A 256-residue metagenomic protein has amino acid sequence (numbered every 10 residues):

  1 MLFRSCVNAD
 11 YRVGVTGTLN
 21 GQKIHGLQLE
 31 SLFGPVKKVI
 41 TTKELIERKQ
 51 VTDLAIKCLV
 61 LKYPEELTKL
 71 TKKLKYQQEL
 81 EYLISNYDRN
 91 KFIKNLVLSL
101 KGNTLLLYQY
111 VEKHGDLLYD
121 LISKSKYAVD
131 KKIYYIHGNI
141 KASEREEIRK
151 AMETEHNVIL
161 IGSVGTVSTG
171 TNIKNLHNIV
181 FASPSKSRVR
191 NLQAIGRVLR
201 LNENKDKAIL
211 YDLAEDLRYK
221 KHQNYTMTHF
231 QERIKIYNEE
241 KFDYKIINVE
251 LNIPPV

Functional and structural regions predicted by a protein language model:
M1-K57, Y237: Post-DEXD/H (motif II) to motif III coupling segment of the RecA-like Helicase ATP-binding lobe
F3-A9, K174, V198-K205: Short, conserved loop/helix-junction motifs that constitute active-site signature segments in enzyme catalytic cores
V15-L19, Q109-V111, G162-G165: A short beta-strand-to-loop transition that corresponds to the Sensor-1 phosphate-sensing loop of AAA+ P-loop ATPases
T68-Q109, K113-K124: Conserved interdomain hinge at the start of the Helicase C-terminal
L105, H114-L117, Y127-S168: Conserved helicase ATPase core of P-loop NTP-dependent helicases/translocases
L160-G162, T169-P184, Q193, K207-D212: A short beta-strand element within the Helicase C-terminal
R197-Q231: Conserved segment of the helicase C-terminal RecA-like domain
I209, Q223-V256: Long, hydrophobic alpha-helical segments
